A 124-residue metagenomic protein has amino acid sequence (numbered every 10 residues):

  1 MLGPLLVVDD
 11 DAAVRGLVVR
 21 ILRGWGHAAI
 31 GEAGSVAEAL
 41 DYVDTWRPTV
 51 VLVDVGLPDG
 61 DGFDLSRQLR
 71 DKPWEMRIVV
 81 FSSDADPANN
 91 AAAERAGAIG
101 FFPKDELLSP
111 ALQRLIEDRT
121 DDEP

Functional and structural regions predicted by a protein language model:
A12-G31: Two-component/phosphorelay signaling modules centered on CheY-like receiver
E32-V50: Acidic, metal-coordinating helix/loop segments flanking the phosphotransfer/catalytic sites of two-component signaling
S35, D61-D64: Acidic catalytic/metal-coordinating carboxylates
V53-D54: Active-site T/S-Asp motif of two-component receiver
P58: The feature encodes the CheY-like receiver
F63-W74: Short amphipathic alpha-helix used as the core "switch/output" element in two-component signaling
D64, A85-F102, E106, P110-R114: Alpha4 helix (beta4-alpha4-beta5 surface) of REC/receiver domains from two-component response regulators
